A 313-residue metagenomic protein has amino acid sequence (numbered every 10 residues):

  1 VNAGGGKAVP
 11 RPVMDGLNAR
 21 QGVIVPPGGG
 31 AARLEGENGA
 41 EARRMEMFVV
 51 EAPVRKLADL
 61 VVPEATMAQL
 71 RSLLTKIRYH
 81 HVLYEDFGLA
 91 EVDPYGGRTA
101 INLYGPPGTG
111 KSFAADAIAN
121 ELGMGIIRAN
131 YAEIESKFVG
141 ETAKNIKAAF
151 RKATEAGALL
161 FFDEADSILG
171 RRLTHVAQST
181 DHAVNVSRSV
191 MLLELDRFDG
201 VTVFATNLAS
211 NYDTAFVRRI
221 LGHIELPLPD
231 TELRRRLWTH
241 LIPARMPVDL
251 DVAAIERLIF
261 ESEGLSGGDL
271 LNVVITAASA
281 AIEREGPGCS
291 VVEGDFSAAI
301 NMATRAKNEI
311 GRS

Functional and structural regions predicted by a protein language model:
V1-G39, R44-R55, D59, R219 (+1 more regions): C-terminal alpha-helical "lid" subdomain
L60-I259: Walker A/P-loop NTP-binding motif of AAA+ ATPase domains
